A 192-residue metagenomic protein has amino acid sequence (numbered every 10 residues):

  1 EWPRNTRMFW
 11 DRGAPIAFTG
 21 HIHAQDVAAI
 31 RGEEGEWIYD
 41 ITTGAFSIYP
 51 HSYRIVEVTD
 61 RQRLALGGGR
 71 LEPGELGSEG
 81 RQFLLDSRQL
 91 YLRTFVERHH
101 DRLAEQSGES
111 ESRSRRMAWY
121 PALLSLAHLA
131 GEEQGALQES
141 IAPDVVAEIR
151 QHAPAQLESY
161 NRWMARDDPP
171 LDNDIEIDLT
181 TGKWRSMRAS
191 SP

Functional and structural regions predicted by a protein language model:
E1-P15, V27: Active-site-proximal segments of metal-dependent phosphoesterases and phosphodiesterases across multiple
A14-I30, I48-H51: Active-site environment of divalent metal-dependent phosphoester hydrolases
I16-T19, Y39-T42, G67: Structural recognition of the beta-strand scaffold that forms the well-ordered cores of secreted hydrolase catalytic
V27-T43: Short acidic, glycine/proline-enriched helix-loop-strand junctions
E36, S52, Q62: Residues that flank catalytic or metal-binding motifs in active/ligand-binding sites
G44-I48, R70-L71: Short, acidic/turn-prone active-site loops that include or flank metal/cofactor- and phosphate-binding residues
I55-E57: Short, well-ordered beta-strand micro-motif
T59-P192: A short C-terminal boundary segment appended to hydrolase-like catalytic domains
